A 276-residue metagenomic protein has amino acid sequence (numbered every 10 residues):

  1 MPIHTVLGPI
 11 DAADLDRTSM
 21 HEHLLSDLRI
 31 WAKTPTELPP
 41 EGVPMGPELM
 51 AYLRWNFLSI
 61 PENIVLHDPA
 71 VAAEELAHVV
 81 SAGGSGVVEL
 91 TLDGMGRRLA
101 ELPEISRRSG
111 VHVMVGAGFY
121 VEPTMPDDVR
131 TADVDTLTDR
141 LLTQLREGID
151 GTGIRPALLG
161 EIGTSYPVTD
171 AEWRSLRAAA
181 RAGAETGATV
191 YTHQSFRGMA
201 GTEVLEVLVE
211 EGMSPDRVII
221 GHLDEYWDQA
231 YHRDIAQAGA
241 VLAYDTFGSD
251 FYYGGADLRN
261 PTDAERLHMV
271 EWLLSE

Functional and structural regions predicted by a protein language model:
R17-S26, V87, Q194-S195, L242: Histidine-centered catalytic micro-motifs
H23-H67, A117-D135, T246, G255: Active-site gating loops and adjacent loop-to-helix segments of metal-dependent hydrolytic enzymes
G46-A73, L90-G94, E161-T169: Divalent metal-binding segments
E74-V88: Catalytic domains of carbohydrate-active enzymes, especially glycoside hydrolases
S85-G86, E104-R108, H112-T189, V241 (+2 more regions): Active-site gating/metal-coordination segments in enzymes
A100-P103, D128, T169-R174, R197-E211 (+1 more regions): Distinct, well-ordered alpha-helical segments
T189-F196, R217-E225: Catalytic beta/alpha-barrel core
Y226-E276: Active-site-adjacent C-terminal substructures of enzyme catalytic domains
